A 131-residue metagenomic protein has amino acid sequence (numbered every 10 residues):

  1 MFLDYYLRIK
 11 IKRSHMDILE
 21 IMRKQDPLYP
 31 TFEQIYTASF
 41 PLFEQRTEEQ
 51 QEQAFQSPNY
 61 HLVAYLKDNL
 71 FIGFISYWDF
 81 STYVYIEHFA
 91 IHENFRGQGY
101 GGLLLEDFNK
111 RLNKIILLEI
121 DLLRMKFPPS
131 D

Functional and structural regions predicted by a protein language model:
I11-Q50: Short amphipathic alpha-helix that is part of the acyltransferase structural core
S39-K67: Active-site rim helix/loop that mediates acceptor-substrate recognition in acyltransferases
A64, N69-W78, T82-A90: Conserved beta-strand in the GNAT
F89-R96, L122-R124: A short, internal acetyl-CoA/4′-phosphopantetheine-binding micro-motif in the GNAT/acyltransferase core
F95-D107: Conserved acetyl-CoA pyrophosphate-binding loop and the N-cap/start of the following alpha-helix in GNAT-like
L112-S130: Conserved GNAT acetyl-CoA-binding A-motif
